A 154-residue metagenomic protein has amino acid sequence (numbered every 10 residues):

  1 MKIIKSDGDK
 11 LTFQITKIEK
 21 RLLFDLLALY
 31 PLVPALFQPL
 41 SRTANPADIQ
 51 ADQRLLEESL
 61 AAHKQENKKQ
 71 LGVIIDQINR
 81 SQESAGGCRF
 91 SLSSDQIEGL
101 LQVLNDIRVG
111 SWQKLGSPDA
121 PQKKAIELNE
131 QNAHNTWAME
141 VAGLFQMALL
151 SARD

Functional and structural regions predicted by a protein language model:
M1-C88, Q96-G99, V109, K114-G116 (+1 more regions): Charged, alpha-helix-forming regions
